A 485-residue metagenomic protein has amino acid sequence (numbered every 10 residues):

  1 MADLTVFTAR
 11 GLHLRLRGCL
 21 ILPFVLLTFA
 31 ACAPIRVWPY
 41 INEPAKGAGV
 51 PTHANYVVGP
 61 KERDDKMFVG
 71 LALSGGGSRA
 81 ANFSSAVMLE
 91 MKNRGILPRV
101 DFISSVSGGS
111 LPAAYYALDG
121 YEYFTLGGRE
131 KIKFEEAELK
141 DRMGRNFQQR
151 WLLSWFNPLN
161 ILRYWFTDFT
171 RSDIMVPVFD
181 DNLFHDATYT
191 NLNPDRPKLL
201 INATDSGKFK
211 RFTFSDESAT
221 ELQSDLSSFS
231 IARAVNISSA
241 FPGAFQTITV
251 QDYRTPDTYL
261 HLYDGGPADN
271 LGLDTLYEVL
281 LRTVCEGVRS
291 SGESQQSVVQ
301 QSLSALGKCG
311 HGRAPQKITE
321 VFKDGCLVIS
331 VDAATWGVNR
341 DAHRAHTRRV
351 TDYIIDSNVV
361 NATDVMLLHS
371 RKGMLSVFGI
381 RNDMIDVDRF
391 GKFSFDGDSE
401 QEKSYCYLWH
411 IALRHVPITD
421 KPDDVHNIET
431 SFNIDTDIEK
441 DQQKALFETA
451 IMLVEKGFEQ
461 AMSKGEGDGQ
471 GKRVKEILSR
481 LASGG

Functional and structural regions predicted by a protein language model:
A2-D3, A30: Short, low-complexity connector segments at domain boundaries
D3-L20: Bacterial N-terminal signal peptides that target proteins for export
C19-A30: Bacterial N-terminal signal peptides
A31-G485: Catalytic domains of lipid- and phosphate-ester/thioester hydrolases
